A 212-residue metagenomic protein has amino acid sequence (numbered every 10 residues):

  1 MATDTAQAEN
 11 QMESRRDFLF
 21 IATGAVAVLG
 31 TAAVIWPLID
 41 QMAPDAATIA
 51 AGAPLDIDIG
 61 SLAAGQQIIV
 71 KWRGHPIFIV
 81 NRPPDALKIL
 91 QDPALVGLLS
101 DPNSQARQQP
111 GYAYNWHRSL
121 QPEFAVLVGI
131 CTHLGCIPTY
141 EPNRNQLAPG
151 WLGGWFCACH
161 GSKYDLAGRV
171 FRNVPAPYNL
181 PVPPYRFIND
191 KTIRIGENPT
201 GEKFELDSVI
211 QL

Functional and structural regions predicted by a protein language model:
M1-E13: N-terminal secretory signal peptides
A2-T5, W36-P37, Q41-P54, G60 (+3 more regions): Conserved C-terminal region and hinge/linker of Rieske [2Fe-2S] proteins, especially in Rieske oxygenase systems
M12, D17, I21, L29-K71 (+1 more regions): C-terminal segment of N-terminal export signals and the immediately downstream linker at the start of the mature
W36, W72, F78, Y164 (+1 more regions): Aromatic side chains
I59, W72, V80-N81, V128 (+2 more regions): Pocket-edge structural micro-motifs
Q66-A113: Extracytoplasmic/periplasmic/luminal assembly and interaction segments in envelope/secretory/respiratory proteins
V96-F204, S208-Q211: Rieske [2Fe-2S] iron-sulfur-binding domain
